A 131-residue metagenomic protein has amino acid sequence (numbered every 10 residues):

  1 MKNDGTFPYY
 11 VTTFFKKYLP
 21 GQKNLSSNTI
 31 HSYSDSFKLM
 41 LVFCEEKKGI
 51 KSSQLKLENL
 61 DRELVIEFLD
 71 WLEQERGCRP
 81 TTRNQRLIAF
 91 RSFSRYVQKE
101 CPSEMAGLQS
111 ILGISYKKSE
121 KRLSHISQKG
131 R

Functional and structural regions predicted by a protein language model:
M1-P8: Acidic, low-complexity proline/glycine-rich segments
T12-N28, S34, K38-L123: N-terminal core-binding DNA-recognition domain of tyrosine recombinases/integrases
H125-Q128: Cationic, amphipathic, low-complexity alpha-helical segments enriched in hydrophobics plus arginine/proline
R131: Specific aromatic-rich, kink-prone transmembrane helix
